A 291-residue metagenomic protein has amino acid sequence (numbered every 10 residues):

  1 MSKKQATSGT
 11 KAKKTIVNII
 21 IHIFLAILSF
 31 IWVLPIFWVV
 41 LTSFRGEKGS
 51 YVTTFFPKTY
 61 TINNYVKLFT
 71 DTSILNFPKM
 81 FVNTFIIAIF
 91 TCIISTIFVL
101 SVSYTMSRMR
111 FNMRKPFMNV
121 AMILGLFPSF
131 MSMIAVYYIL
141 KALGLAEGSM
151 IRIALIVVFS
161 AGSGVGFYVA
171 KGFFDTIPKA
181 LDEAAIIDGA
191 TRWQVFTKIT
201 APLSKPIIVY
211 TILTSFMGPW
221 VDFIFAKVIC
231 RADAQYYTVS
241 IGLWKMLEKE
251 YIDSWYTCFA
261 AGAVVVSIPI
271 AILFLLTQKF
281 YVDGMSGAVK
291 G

Functional and structural regions predicted by a protein language model:
M1-K13: Short, Lys/Arg-rich, polar N-terminal cytosolic tail immediately upstream of the first transmembrane signal-anchor
T10-G291: A structural signal for multi-pass alpha-helical bundles of membrane permease subunits that mediate small-molecule
